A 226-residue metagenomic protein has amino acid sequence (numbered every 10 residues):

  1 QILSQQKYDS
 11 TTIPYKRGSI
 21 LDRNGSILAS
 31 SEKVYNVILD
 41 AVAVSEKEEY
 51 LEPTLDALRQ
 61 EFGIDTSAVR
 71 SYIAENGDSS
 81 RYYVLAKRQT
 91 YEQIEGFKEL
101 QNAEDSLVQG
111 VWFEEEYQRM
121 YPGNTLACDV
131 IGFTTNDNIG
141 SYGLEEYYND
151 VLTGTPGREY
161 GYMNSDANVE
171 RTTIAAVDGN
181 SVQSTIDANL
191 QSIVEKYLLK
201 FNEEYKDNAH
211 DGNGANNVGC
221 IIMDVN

Functional and structural regions predicted by a protein language model:
Q1-S10: Aromatic-capped interface at the extracytoplasmic side of an N-terminal signal-anchor transmembrane helix
D9, P14-R17, K33-V37, R81 (+4 more regions): Envelope-exposed proteins and targeting segments
T11-F62: Juxtamembrane extramembrane loops of integral membrane proteins
G18, N24-S26, K33, V42-V44 (+5 more regions): Solvent-exposed coil/turn segments that connect beta secondary-structure elements in extracytoplasmic/periplasmic
S31, V69-G77, G212-N216: Short, glycine-/polar-rich solvent-exposed loops and beta-turns at beta-strand/coil boundaries
P53-Q60, S71-G179, K196-L199, E203: Small/polar-residue-rich segments within soluble enzyme cores
M163-N226: A conserved hydrophobic secondary-structure block that centers on an alpha-helix together with its immediately flanking
